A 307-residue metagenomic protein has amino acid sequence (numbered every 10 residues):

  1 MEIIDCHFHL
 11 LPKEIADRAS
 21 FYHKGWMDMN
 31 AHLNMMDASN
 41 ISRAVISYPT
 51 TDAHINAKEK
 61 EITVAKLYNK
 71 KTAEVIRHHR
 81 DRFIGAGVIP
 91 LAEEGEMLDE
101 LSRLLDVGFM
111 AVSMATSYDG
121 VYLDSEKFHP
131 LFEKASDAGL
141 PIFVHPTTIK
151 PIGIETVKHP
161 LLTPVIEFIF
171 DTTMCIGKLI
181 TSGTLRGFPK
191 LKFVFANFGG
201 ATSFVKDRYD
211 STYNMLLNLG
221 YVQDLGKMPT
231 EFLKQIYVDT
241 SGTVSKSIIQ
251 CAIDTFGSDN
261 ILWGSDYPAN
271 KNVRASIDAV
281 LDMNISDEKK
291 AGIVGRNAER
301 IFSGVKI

Functional and structural regions predicted by a protein language model:
M1-R43, K70-E74, H78, D99-R103 (+4 more regions): Mid-to-C-terminal alpha-helical segments outside catalytic/metal-binding sites
I4-F8, A44-I46, I84-G87, V112-M114 (+4 more regions): Hydrophobic faces of well-ordered beta-strands that scaffold small-molecule active sites in alpha/beta enzyme cores
H9, S117, T147-T148, G199 (+1 more regions): Catalytic metal-binding/acid-base residues of hydrolase active sites
H9-M27, N56-A57, K150-T172, Y209-Q235: Active-site gating loops and adjacent loop-to-helix segments of metal-dependent hydrolytic enzymes
S39, E74-H79, R103, V107 (+8 more regions): Alpha-helical structural signal in soluble globular domains
Y48-K178, S182: Active-site gating/metal-coordination segments in enzymes
I169-D171, F188-K190, N214, Y221-N272: Active-site-adjacent C-terminal substructures of enzyme catalytic domains
I180-G183, P189-E231: Aromatic-lined glycan-binding groove of carbohydrate-active enzymes
